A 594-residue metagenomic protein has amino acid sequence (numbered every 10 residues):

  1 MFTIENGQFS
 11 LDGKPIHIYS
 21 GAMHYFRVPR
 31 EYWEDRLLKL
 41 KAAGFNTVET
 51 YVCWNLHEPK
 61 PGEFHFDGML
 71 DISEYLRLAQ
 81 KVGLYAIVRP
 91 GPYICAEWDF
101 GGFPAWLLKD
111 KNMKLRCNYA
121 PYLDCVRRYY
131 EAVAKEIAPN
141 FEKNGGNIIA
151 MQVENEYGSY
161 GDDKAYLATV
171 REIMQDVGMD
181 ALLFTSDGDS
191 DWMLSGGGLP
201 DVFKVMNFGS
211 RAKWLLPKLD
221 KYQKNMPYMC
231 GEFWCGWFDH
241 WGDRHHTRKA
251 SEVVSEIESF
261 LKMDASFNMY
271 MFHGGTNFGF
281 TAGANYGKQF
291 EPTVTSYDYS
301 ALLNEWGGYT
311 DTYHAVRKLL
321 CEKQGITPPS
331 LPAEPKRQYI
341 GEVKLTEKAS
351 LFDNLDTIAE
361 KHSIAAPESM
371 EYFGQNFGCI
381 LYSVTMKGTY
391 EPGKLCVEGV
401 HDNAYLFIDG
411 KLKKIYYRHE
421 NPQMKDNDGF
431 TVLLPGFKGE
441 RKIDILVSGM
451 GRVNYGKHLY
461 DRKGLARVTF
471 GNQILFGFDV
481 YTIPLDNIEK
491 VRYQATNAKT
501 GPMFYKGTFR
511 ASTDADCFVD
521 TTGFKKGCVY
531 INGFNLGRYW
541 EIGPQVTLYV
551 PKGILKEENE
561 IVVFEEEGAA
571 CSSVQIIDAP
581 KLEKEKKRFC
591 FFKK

Functional and structural regions predicted by a protein language model:
M1-E34, L38-A42, P61-E63, G68-Y75 (+4 more regions): Extended substrate-binding grooves/exosites of carbohydrate-active enzymes
M1-W106, R127-A134, V491-T496, T500-R510 (+3 more regions): Active-site-adjacent substrate/metal-binding segments within catalytic domains of carbohydrate-active enzymes
I18-S20, T47, G83-I87, G146-Q152 (+4 more regions): Structural preference for beta-strand elements that scaffold enzyme active sites
V48-N55, R89-D99, I149-E154, D187-S190 (+2 more regions): Short, solvent-exposed turn/loop segments enriched in Gly/Ser/Thr/Pro and often Arg
Y122-N140, N144-Q152, G158, D163-L167 (+8 more regions): Carbohydrate-binding surfaces of carbohydrate-active enzymes
G145-K221: Gly/Pro-rich turn-and-neighbor structural signature
L319, D428-K442, Y505-S512, T547-E558: Short, surface-exposed tryptophan/glycine-enriched loops that mediate extracellular molecular recognition
P392-F407, I443, F509-N532, Y539-W540 (+1 more regions): Aromatic-lined ligand-binding clefts that engage carbohydrates, nucleic acids, or primary amines
